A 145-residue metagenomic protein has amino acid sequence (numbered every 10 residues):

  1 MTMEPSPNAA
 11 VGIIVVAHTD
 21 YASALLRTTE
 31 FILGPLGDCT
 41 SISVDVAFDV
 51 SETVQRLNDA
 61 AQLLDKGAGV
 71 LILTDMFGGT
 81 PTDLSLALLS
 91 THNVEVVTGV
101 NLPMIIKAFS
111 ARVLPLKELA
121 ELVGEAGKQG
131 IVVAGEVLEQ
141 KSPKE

Functional and structural regions predicted by a protein language model:
M1-E145: N-terminal loops that bind phosphate or other acidic moieties and the adjacent beta-alpha structural core
